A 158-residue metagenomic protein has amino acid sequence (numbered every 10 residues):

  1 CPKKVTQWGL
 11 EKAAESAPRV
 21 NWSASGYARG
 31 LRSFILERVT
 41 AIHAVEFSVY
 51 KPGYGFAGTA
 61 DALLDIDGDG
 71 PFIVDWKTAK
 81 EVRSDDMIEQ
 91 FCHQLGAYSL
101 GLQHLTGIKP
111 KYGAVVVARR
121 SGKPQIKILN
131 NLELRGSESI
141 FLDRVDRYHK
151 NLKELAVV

Functional and structural regions predicted by a protein language model:
C1-A57, V158: Metal-dependent nuclease catalytic cores that hydrolyze phosphodiester bonds in DNA/RNA, characterized by
A44-L155: Mg2+/Mn2+-dependent nuclease catalytic core
